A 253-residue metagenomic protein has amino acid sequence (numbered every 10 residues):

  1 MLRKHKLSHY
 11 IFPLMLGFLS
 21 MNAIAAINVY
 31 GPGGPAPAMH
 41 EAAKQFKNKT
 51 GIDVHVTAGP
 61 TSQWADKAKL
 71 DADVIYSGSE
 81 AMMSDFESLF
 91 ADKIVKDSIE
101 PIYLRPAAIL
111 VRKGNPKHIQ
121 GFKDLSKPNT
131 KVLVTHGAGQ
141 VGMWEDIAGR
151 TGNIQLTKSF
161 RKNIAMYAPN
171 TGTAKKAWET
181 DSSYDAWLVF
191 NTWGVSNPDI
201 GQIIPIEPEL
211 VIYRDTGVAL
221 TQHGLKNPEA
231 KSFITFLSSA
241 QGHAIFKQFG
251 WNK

Functional and structural regions predicted by a protein language model:
M1-L2, M15, L70: Intrinsic structural disorder
L2-F12: Bacterial N-terminal signal peptides that target proteins for export
R3-H5, M21, N48: Generic cytosolic/nucleocytoplasmic N-terminal low-complexity/intrinsically disordered segments
Y10-N22: Bacterial N-terminal signal peptides
A26-T57, T61-A72, S79-A91, V95-K253: Exported/periplasmic ABC-transporter solute-binding proteins
